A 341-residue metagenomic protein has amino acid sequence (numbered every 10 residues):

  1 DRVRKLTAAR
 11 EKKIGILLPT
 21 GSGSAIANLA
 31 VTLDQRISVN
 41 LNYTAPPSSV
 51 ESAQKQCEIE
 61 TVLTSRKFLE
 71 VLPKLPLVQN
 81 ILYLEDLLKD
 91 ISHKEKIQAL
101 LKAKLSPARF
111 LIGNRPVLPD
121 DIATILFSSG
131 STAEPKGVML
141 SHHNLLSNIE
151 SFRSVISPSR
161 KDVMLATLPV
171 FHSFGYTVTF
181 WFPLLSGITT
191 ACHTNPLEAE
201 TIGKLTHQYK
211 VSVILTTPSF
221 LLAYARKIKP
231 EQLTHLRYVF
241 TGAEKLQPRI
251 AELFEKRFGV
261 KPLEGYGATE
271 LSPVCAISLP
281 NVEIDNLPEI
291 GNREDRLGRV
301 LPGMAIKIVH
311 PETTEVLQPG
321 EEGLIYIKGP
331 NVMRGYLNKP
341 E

Functional and structural regions predicted by a protein language model:
D1, K104-F110, P119, V138-S159 (+2 more regions): Conserved structural elements of the adenylate-forming
R2-A45, T167-P169: Conserved AMP-binding/adenylate-forming
R2-L6, L33-L100, I112: Structural core segment of the AMP-binding/adenylate-forming
T32, L146-V163, F171-S212, K227: Conserved AMP-binding/adenylation subdomain of ANL enzymes
E58-E60, P76-K89, V163-L165, A191 (+3 more regions): Conserved helix-loop-beta element of the AMP-binding
L82-K89, K94-F127, A133-E134, S157-V163: Conserved pre-ATP/AMP-binding loop-to-beta segment of ANL
V211-T216, A225-N292, A305, T314: Gly/Ser/Thr-rich phosphate-binding loop
G303-Y326: Conserved beta-loop-beta connector loops within the AMP-binding
